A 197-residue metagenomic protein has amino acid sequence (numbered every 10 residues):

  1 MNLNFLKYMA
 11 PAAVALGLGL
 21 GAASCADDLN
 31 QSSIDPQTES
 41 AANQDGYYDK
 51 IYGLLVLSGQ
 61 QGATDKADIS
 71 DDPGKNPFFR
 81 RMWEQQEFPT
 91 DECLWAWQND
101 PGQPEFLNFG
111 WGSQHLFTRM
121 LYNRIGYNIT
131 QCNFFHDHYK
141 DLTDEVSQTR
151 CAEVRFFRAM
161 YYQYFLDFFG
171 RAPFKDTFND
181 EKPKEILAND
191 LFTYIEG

Functional and structural regions predicted by a protein language model:
N2-A23: Sec-dependent bacterial lipoprotein signal peptides
N2-L3, S24-C25, I125-G126, E196: Long, intrinsically disordered, low-complexity segments
S24-F79: Membrane-proximal, proline-rich intrinsically disordered regions
L29, F88, F174: Short clusters of hydrophobic/aromatic residues that line enzyme substrate/ligand-binding pockets
D49, C93-F169, D180-D190, G197: Conserved, well-structured interaction surfaces
L57-A63, Q86-F88, Y161-R171: Secretory-pathway/luminal and periplasmic proteins that interact with or process carbohydrate-rich
R81-W97: Core domains of carbohydrate- and sulfate-ester-processing enzymes
A172, D176-F178: Acidic, serine/threonine/proline-rich low-complexity intrinsically disordered regions
